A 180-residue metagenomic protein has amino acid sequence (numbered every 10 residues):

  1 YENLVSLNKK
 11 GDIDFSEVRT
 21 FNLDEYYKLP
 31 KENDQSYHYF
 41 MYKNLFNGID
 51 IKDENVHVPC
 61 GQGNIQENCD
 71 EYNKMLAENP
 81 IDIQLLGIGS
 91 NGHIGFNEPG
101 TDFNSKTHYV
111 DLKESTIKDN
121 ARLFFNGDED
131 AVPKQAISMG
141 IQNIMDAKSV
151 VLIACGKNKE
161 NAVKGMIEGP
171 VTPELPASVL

Functional and structural regions predicted by a protein language model:
Y1-K9: Glycine-rich N-terminal segment of FAD-binding domains in flavoprotein oxidoreductases, spanning the beta-loop-helix
K9-D14, G48-I51: Short helix-capping segments at alpha-helix termini
I13-S16, G89: A generic structural motif
E17-D24, L152-A154: Short internal beta-strands
L29-Q35, Y39-L180: Conserved phosphate- and dinucleotide-binding cores of soluble alpha/beta proteins, encompassing both enzyme active
